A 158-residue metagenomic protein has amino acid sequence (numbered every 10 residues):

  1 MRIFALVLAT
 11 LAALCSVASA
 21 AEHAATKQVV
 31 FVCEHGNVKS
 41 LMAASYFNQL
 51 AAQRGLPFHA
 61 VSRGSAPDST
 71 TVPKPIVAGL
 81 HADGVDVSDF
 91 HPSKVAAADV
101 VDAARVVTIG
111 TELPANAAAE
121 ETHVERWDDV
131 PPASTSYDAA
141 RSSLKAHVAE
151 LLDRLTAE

Functional and structural regions predicted by a protein language model:
A5-C15: Bacterial N-terminal signal peptides
A21-V95: Conserved active-site segments centered on acidic
L56-F58, A104, T122: A structural micro-motif
V100-V101: A short, aliphatic-rich alpha-helical micro-motif
T111, A115-E158: Phosphate-binding/catalytic loops
